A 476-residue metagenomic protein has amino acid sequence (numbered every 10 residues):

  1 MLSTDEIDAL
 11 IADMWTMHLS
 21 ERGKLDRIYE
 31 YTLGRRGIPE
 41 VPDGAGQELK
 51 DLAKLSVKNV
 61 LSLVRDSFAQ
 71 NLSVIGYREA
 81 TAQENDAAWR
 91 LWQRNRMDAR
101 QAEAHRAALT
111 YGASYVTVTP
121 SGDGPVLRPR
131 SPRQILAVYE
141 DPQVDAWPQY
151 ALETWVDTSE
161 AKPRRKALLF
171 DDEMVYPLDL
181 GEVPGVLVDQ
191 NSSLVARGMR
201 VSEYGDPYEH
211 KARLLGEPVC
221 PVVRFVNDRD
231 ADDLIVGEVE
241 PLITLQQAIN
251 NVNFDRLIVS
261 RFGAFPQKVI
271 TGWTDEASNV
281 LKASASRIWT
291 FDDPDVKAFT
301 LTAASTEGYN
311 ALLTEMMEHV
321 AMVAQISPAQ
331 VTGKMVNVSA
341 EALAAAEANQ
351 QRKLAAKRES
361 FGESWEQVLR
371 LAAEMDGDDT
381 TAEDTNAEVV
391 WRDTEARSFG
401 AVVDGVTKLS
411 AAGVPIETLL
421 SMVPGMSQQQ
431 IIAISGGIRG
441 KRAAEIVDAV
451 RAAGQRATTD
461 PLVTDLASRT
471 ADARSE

Functional and structural regions predicted by a protein language model:
M1-W147, L462-E476: Extended, helix-rich architectural segments
G34-K50, W289-V323, A340-E363, N386-T418: Extended, non-catalytic structural segments that build the interaction scaffolds of large macromolecular assemblies
A104-A107, P120, S260-K268, Q330-M335 (+3 more regions): Short coil/turn segments at secondary-structure boundaries
T110, Y115-A231: Extended, regular secondary-structure scaffolds
V195-A345, N386-V389, T394: Extended, charged amphipathic alpha-helical segments
V320, K334-E341, L371-M375, T381-A387 (+2 more regions): Active/binding-pocket-proximal capping segment
F399-I446: Charged substrate- and nucleic-acid-binding regions of tRNA-handling and nucleotidyl-transfer enzymes, centered on
S435-E476: Extended, compositionally biased alpha-helical segments that mediate assembly or anchoring
